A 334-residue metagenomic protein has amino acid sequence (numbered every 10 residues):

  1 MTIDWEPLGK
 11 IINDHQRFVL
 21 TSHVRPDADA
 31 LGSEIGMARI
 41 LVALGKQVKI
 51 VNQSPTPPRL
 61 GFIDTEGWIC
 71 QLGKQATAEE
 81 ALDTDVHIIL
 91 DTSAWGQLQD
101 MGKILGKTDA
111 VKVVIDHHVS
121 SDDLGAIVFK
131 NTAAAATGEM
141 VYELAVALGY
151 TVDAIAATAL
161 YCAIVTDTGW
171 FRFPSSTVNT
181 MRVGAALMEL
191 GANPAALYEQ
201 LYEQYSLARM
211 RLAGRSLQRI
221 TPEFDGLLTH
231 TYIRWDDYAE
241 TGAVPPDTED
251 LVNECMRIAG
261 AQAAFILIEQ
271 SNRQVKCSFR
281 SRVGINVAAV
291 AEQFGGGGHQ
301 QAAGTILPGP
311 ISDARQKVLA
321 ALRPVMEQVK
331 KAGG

Functional and structural regions predicted by a protein language model:
T2-S22, G32-D64, W68, T77-E79 (+2 more regions): Hydrophobic helix-and-loop "lid/oligomerization" segment in the mid-to-C-terminal part of catalytic domains
T21, R25, I89, V114-I115 (+1 more regions): Generic enzyme active-site microenvironment
V24-P26, T92-W95, H118-S120, W235-D236 (+1 more regions): Short glycine-rich anion-binding loops that position phosphate/pyrophosphate groups of nucleotides and phosphorylated
A28-E34, W95-Q99: Short glycine/serine/threonine-rich phosphate/pyrophosphate-binding segments that cradle anionic phosphate groups
G36-A38, I104-K107, K130-N131, R182: Glycine-rich, phosphate-binding/catalytic loops in enzymes
T65-C70, K107, K130-A133, R282-V283: Short, hinge-like loop/turn segments at secondary-structure boundaries
I69-A126: Active-site cofactor/cluster-binding pocket
I115-V183: Short alpha-helices
